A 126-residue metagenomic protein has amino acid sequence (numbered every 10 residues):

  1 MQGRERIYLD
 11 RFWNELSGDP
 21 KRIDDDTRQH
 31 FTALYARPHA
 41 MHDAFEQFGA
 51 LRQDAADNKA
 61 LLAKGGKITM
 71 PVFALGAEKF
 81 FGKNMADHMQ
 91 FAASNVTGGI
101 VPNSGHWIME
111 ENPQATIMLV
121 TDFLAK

Functional and structural regions predicted by a protein language model:
M1-I100, M109, T121-D122, K126: Flexible "cap/lid" subdomain of the alpha/beta-hydrolase fold that forms the substrate-access gate
S104-I117: Catalytic histidine-centered segment of alpha/beta-hydrolase-like enzymes
